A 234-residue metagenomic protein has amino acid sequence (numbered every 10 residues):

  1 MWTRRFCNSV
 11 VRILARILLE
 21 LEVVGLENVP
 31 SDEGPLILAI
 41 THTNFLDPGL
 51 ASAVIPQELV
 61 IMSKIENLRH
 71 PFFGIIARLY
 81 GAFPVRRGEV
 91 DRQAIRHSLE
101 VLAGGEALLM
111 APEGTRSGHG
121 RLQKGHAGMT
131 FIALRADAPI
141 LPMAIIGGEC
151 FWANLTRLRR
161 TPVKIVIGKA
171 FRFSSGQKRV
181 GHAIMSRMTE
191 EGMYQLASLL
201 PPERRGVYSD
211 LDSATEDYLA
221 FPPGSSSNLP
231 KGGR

Functional and structural regions predicted by a protein language model:
W2-F6, Q93-R234: Non-catalytic C-terminal accessory region of glycerolipid acyltransferases and related lyso-lipid remodeling enzymes
T3-C7, R16, P30-E89, H97: Catalytic core of membrane glycerolipid acyltransferases/transacylases, capturing the structured, soluble-facing
R16-V24, I146-E149: Short gly/ser/thr-rich secondary-structure transition/capping motifs
L19, G88-D91, L122: A conditional alpha-helix N-cap/helix-loop micro-motif detector
V23, I61, A82-P84, I140 (+1 more regions): Conserved beta-strand scaffold positions in the cores of enzyme catalytic domains, especially in NTP/NDP-utilizing
G25, T41, S63-K64, G81 (+2 more regions): A secondary-structure boundary/capping signal
E27, V90, I146: Residue-level "edge-of-site" marker
